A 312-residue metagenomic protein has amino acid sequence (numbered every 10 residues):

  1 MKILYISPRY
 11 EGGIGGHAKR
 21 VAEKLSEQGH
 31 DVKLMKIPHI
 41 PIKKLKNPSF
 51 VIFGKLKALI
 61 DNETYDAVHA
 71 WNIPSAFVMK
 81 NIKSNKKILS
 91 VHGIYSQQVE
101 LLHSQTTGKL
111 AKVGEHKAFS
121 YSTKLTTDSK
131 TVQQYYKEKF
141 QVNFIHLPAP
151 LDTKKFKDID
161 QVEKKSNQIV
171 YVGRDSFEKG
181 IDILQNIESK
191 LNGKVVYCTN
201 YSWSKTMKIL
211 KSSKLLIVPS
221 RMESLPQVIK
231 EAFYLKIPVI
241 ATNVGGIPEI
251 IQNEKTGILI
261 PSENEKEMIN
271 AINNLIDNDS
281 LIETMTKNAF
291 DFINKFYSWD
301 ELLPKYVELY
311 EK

Functional and structural regions predicted by a protein language model:
A70-S75, V91: Short His-centered aromatic/hydrophobic patch
T107-L125: Membrane-proximal helix-turn-helix segments that form the acceptor-binding/catalytic region of lipid-linked
T126, V162-K179, Q185-E188: Conserved donor-binding/catalytic core segment of Leloir-type glycosyltransferases
T131, P150: Carbohydrate-associated surface elements
R221: Aromatic "clamp/platform" in nucleotide-sugar-dependent glycosyltransferases that forms part of the donor/acceptor
P238-A241: Short hydrophobic beta-strand element within catalytic cores of glycosyltransferases and related nucleotide-activated
N253-E254, I258-E265, N274-D279: Conserved acidic donor-binding segment of nucleotide-sugar-dependent glycosyltransferases
E267, N274, L281-F296, L302-E308: A short, well-ordered alpha-helix in the C-terminal region of glycosyltransferases
